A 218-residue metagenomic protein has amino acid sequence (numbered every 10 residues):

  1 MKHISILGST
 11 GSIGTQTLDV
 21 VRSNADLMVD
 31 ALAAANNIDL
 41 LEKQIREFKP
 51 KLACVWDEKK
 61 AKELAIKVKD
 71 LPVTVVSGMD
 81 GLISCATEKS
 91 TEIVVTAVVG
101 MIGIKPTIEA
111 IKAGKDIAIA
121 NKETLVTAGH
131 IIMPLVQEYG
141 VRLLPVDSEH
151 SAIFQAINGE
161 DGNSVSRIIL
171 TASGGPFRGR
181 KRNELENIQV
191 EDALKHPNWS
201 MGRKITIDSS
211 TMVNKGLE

Functional and structural regions predicted by a protein language model:
M1-A53: N-terminal Rossmann-like dinucleotide-binding module
T10, I45, V94, G114 (+1 more regions): Residue-level signal for inorganic ion chemistry
G14-R22, D26, K43-Q44, L125-G140 (+1 more regions): Active-site-proximal loop->helix
K49-K51, L71-V73, A113-D116, Y139-V141: A short helix->loop->beta-strand "cap" motif at the edges of active sites that frequently abuts
C54-W56, T74-G81: Short acidic-hydrophobic, aromatic-tinged amphipathic segments that line or gate anion-handling sites
I66, S77, I83-I93, A97 (+1 more regions): Rossmann-fold NAD(P) dinucleotide-binding segment
S90, A97, I104, I108-A113 (+1 more regions): Rossmann-like NAD(P)H-binding beta-loop-alpha module
D147-A152, P197-E218: Mid-domain beta-loop-alpha active-site segment that forms a flexible, acidic cofactor/metal-binding surface
